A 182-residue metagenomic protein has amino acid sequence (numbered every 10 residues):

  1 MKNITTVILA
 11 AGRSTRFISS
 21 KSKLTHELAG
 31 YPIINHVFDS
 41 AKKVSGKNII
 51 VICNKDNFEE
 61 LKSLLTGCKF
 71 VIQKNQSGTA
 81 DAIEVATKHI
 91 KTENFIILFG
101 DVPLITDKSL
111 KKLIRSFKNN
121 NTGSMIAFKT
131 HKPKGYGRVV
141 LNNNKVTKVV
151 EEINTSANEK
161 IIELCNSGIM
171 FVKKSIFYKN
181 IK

Functional and structural regions predicted by a protein language model:
M1-S19: N-terminal nucleotide-binding beta1-loop-alpha1 segment
K2-T5, Y31-G100, L104-K108: Conserved N-terminal catalytic core of the sugar/cofactor nucleotidyltransferase
A10, C53, F99, A127-F128: Short beta-strand/turn micro-motifs composed of small residues that flank or help shape donor/cofactor-binding pockets
G12, D56, S175-I176: Alpha-helix/helix-capping structural signal
F17, A41, L61-K62, L113 (+1 more regions): Hydrophobic packing residues within well-ordered alpha-helices of enzyme cores
K21-E27: Short glycine-enriched, charge-decorated loop/helix-capping segments at active-site entrances that position
I105-K182: Conserved core of the sugar-phosphate nucleotidyltransferase
